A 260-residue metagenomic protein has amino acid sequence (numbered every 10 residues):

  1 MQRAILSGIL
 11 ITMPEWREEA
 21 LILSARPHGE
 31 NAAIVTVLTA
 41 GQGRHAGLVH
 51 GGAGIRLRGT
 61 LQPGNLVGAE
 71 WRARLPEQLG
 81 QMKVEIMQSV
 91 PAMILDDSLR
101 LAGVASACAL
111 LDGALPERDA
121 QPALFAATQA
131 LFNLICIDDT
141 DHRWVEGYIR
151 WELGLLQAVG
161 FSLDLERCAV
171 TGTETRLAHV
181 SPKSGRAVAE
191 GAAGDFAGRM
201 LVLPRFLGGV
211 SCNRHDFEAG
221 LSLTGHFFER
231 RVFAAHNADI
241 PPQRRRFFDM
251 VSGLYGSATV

Functional and structural regions predicted by a protein language model:
Q2-I34, L38-V260: Non-catalytic alpha-helical scaffolds and adjoining flexible linkers that form interface surfaces for assembly
